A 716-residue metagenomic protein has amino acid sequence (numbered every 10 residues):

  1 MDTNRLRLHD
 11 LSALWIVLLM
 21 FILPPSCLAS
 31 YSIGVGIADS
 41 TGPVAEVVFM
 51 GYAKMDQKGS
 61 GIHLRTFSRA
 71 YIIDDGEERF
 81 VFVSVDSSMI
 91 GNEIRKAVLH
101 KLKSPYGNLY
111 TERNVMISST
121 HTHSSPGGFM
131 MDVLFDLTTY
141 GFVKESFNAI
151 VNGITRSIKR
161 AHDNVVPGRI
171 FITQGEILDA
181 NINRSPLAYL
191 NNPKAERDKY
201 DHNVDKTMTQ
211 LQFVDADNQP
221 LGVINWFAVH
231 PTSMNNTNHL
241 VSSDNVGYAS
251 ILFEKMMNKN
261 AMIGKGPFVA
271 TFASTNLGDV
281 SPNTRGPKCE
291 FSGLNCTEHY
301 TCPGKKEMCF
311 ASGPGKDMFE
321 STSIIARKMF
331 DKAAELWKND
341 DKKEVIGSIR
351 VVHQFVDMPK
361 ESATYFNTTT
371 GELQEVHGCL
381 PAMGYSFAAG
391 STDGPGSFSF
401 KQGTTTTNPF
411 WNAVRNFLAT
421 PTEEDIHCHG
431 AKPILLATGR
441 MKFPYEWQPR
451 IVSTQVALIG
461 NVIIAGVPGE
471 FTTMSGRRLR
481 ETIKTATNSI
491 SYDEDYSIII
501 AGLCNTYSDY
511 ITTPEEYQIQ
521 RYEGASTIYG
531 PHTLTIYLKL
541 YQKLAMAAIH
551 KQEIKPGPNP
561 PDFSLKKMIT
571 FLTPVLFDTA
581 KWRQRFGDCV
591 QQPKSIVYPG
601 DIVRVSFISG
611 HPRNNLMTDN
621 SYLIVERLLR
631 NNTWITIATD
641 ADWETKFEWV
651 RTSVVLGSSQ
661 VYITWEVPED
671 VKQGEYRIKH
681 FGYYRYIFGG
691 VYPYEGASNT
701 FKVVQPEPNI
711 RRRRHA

Functional and structural regions predicted by a protein language model:
R7-A29: Cleavable N-terminal signal peptides of Sec/SRP-targeted secreted and luminal proteins
P25-A716: Non-catalytic substrate/cofactor recognition surfaces at enzyme active-site rims
